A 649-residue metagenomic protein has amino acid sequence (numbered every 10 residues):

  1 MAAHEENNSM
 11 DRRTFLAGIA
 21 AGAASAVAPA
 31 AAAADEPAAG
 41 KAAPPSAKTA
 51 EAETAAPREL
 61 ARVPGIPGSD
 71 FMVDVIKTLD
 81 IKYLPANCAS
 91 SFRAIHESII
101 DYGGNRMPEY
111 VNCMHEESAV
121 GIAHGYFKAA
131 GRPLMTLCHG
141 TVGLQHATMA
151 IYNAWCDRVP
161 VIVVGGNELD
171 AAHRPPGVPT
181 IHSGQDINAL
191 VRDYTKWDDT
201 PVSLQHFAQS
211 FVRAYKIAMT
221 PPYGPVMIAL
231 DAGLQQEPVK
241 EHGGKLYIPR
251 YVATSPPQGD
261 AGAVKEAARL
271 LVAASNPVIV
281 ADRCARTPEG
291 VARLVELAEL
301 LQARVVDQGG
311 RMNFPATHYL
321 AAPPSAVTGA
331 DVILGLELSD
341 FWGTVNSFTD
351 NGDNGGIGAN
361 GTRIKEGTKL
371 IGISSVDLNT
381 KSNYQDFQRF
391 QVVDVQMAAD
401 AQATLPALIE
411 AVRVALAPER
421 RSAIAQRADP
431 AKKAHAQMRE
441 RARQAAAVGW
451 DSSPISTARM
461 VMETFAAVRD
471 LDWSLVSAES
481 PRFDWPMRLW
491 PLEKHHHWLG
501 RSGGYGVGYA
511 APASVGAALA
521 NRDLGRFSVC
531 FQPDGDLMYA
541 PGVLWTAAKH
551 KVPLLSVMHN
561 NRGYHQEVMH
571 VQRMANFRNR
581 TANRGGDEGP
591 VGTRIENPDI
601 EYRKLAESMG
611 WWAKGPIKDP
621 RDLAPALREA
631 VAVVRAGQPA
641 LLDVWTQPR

Functional and structural regions predicted by a protein language model:
H4-G22: N-terminal secretory signal peptides and thylakoid transit peptides that target proteins across membranes
A21-A24, A32-S422, D470, G525-F527 (+2 more regions): N-terminal alpha/beta PP-like core and its mobile active-site loop of ThDP/TPP-dependent enzymes
K41-V63, Q205, A229, R269 (+4 more regions): Phosphate/pyrophosphate-binding active-site segments
S69-M72, I95-I99, K432-N521: Active-site diphosphate/adenylate-binding microenvironment
L84, I279, T464, G516 (+1 more regions): Conserved hydrophobic/aromatic pocket- or pore-lining residues that grip, position, or stack substrates in active sites
H173-H182, V327, L405, W485-P648: Thiamine diphosphate
A232-Q235, P481-R482, Q647-R649: Short, internal active-site loops enriched in acidic
D282-R286, V448-W450, P533-G535: Conserved short loop/turn motifs at secondary-structure junctions
